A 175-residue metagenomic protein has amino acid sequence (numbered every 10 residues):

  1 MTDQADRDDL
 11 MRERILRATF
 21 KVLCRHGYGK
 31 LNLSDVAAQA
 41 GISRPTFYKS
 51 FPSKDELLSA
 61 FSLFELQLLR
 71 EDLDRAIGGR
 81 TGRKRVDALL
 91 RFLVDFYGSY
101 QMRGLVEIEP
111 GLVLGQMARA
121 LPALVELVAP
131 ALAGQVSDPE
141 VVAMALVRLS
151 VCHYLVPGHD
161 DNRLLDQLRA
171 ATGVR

Functional and structural regions predicted by a protein language model:
M1-Q39, E56-S59, F64: Basic, helix-initiating cap at the start of DNA-binding domains
T2, D95, E126-E140, L149-R175: C-terminal peripheral helix-coil segments that are non-catalytic and often amphipathic
R14, D35, E56, K84-F92 (+2 more regions): Amphipathic alpha-helical interaction segments
A18-V22, F96, L149: Short amphipathic alpha-helical elements of helix-turn-helix/winged-helix folds
A40-F51: Short hydrophobic/aromatic patch on the recognition helix
E56, A60, Q67, D74-S99 (+1 more regions): Hydrophobic alpha-helical connector segments
R70, G111-M144: Amphipathic alpha-helical packing segments from all-alpha helical-bundle domains
R91-R119: Amphipathic alpha-helical segments used for helix-helix packing
